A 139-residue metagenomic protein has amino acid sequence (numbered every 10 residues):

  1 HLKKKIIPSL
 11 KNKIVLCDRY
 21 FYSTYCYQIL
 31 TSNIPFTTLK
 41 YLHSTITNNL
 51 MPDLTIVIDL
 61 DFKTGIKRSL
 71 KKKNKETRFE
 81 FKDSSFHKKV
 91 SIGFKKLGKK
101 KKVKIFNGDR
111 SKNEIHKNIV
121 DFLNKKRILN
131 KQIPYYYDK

Functional and structural regions predicted by a protein language model:
H1-T47: ATP-dependent small-molecule kinase phosphotransfer cores that center on conserved nucleotide phosphate-binding segments
D18-R19, N48-S69: Conserved phosphate-donor/acceptor-positioning beta-strand/loop module used by diverse small-molecule
L30-S32, T55, S84: Short capping/connector residues at structural and topological boundaries
T47-N49, K96-L97: Arginine/glycine-rich "motif VI" loop of SF2 helicases in the C-terminal RecA-like domain
K63-K139: NTP-dependent small-molecule kinase module
